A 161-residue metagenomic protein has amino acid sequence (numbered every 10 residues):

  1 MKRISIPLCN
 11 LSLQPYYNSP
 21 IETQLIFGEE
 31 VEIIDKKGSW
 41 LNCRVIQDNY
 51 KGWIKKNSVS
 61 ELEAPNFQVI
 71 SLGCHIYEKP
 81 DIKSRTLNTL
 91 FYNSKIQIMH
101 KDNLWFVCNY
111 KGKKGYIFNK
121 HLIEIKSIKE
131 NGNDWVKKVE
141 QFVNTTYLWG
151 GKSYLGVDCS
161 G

Functional and structural regions predicted by a protein language model:
M1-P15, Q24-F27, I34-K37, V45-Q47 (+5 more regions): SH3-family beta-barrel domains
V31-I33, I117: Short hydrophobic-aromatic micro-motifs
N42, G52, W105: Cys/His-rich short segments
K79, S94-G161: N-terminal capping segments
